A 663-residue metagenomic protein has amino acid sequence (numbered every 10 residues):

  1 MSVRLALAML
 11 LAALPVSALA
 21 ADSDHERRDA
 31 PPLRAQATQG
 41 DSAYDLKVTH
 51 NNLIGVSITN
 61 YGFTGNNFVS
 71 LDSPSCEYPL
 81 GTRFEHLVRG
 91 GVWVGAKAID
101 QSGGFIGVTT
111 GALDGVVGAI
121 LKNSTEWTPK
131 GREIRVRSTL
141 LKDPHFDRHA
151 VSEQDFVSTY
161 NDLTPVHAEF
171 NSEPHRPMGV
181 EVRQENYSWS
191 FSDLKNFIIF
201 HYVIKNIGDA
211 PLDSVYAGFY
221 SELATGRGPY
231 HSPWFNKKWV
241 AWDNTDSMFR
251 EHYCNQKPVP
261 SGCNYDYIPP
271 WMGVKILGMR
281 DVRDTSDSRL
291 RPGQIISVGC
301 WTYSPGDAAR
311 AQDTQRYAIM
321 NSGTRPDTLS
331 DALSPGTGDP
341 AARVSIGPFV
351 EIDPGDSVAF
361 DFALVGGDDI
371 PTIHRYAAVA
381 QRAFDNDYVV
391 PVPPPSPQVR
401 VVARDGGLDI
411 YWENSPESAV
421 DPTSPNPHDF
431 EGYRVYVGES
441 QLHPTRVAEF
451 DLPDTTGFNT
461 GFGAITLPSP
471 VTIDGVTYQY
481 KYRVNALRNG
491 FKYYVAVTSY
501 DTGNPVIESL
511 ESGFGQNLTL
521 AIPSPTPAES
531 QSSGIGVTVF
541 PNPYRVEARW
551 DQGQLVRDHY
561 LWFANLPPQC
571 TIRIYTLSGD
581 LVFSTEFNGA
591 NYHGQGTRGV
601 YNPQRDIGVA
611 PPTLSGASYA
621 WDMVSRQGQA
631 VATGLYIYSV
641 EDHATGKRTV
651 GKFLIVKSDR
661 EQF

Functional and structural regions predicted by a protein language model:
A21-P397: A long-range scaffold signal marking pre-active-site subdomains of enzyme folds
N196-F197, P425-Y433, L566-Q569: Short coil-to-beta strand junction motifs in C2/discoidin
A217, Y433-V435, C570-R573: Short beta-strand elements bearing conserved aromatic residues within extracellular beta-rich modules
G406-P427, F563: Conserved aromatic anchor
D429, R434-G490, T585, A590-L614: Recognizes extended acidic, P/S/T-rich segments that occur within or adjacent to Ig-like beta-sandwich modules
V484-V506: Beta-strand-rich modules
Y500-S532, R648-K652: Extracellular fibronectin type III
E529-F663: Short loop/turn motifs at secondary-structure boundaries
